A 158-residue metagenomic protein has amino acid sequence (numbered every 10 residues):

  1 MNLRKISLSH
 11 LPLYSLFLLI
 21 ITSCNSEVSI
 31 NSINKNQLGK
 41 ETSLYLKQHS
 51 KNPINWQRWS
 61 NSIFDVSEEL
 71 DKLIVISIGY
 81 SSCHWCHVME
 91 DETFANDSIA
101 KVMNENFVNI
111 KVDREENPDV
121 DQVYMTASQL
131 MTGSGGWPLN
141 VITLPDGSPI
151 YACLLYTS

Functional and structural regions predicted by a protein language model:
N2-L13: Bacterial N-terminal signal peptides that target proteins for export
T22-S23: C-terminal motif of bacterial Sec signal peptides marking the signal peptidase cleavage site
I30-S50, I54: N-terminal pre-domain segments of enzymes
K51-E69: Electrostatic cytochrome c docking/interface patches
S60-V66, S98-P149: Thioredoxin-like thiol-disulfide oxidoreductase module
K72-S81: Short active-site neighborhood of thiol/selenol oxidoreductases, capturing the structured segment around
H87-V102: Typically the conserved alpha-helix immediately C-terminal to a functionally engaged Cys/Sec in thioredoxin-like
Y156-T157: Conserved small/polar residues in nucleotide/adenosyl-binding loops
